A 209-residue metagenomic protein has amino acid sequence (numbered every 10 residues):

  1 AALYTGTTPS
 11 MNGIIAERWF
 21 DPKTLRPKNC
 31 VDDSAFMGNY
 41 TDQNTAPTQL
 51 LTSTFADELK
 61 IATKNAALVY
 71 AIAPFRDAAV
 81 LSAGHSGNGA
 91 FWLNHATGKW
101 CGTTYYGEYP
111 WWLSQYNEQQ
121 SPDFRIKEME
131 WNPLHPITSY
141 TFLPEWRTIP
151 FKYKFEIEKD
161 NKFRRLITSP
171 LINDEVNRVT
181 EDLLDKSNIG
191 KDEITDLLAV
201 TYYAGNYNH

Functional and structural regions predicted by a protein language model:
A1-G6: N-terminal cofactor/phosphate-binding cores enriched in small/glycine residues, especially glycine-rich loops such as
T8, G13-D196, Y202-N208: His/Asp/Glu-rich, glycine-adjacent segments that coordinate divalent cations and/or stabilize oxyanion chemistry on
